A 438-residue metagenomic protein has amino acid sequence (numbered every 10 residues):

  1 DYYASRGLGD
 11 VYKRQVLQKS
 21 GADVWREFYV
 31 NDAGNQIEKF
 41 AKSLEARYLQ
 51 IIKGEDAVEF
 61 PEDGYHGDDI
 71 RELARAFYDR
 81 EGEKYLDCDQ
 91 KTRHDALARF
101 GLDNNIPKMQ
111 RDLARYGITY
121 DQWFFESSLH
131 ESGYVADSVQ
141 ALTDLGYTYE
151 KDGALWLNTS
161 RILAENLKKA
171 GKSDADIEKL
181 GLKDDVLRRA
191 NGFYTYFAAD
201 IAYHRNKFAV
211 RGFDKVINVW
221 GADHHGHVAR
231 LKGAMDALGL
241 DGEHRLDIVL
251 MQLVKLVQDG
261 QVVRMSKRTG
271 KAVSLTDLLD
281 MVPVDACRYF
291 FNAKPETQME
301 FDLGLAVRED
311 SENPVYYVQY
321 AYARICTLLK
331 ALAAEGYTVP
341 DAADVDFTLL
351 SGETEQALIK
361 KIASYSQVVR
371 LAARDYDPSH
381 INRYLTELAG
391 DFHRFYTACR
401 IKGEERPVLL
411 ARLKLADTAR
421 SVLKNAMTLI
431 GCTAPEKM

Functional and structural regions predicted by a protein language model:
D1-Y2: Short, well-ordered junction/capping motifs at the entry into regular secondary structure
S5, G9-M438: Non-catalytic interaction-recognition regions
